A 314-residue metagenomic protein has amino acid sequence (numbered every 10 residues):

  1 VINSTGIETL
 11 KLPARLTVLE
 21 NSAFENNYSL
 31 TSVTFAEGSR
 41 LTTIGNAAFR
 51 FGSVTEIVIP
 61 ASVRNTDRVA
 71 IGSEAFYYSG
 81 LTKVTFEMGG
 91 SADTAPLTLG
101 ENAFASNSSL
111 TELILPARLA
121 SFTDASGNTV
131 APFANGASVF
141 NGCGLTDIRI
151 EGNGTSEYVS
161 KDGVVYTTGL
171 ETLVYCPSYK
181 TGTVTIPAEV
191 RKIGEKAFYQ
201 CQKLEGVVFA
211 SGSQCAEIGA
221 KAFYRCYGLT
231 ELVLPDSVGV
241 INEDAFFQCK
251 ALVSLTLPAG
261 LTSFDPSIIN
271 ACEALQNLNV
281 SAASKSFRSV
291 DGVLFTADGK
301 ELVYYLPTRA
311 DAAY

Functional and structural regions predicted by a protein language model:
V1, E20-A23, G45-A48, G72-A75 (+7 more regions): Consensus positions within tandem repeat domains that build extended binding/scaffold surfaces
N3-V18, Y28-T43, G52-V69, S79-T98 (+9 more regions): Structural signature of tandem-repeat unit edges
